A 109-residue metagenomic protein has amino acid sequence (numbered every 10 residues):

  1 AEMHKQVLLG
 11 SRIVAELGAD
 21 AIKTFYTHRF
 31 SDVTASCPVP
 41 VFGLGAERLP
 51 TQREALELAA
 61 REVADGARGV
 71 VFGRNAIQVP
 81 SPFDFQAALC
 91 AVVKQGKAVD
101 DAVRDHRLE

Functional and structural regions predicted by a protein language model:
A1-G43, L49-G69, A91, V99-D101: Alpha/beta enzyme core
R48-T51, I77-V79: Short gly/pro/ser/thr-enriched loop/turn and capping motifs at secondary-structure boundaries
V63, I77-E109: C-terminal helical cap(s) of enzyme catalytic domains, especially alpha/beta-barrels
R68-I77: Short acidic/histidine-rich active-site segments
